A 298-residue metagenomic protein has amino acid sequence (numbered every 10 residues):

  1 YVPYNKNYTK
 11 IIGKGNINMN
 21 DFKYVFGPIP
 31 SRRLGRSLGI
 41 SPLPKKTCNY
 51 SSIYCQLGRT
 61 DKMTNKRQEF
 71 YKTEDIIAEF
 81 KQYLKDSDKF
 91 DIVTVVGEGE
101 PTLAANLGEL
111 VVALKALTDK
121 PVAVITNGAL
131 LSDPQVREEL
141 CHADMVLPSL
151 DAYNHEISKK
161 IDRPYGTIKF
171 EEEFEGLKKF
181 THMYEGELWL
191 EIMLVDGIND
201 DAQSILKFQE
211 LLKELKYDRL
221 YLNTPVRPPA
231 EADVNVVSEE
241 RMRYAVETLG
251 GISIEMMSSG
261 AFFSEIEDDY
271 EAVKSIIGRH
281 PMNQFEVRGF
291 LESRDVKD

Functional and structural regions predicted by a protein language model:
Y1-N18: Short, Lys/Arg-enriched N-terminal segments with co-localized hydrophobic residues within the first ~10-30 amino acids
G13-R33, I77-A78, K85, A202-D298: Auxiliary Fe-S-binding modules of radical SAM enzymes
R32-D75: Canonical Radical SAM [4Fe-4S] cluster-binding loop centered on the CxxxCxxC motif and its immediate flanking residues
P42, V95-E98, I192-L194, T224: Short glycine-centered, acidic/aromatic-flanked micro-motifs in structured strand/loop junctions that mark active-site
C55-T60, K89-V93, Y153-I157, L188-W189: Short, basic/glycine-rich phosphate-binding loops at helix/coil junctions that contact nucleotide phosphates
G58-V95, A105, E109: Conserved alpha-helical substructure of the radical SAM core
T94-E100, N127-G128: Glycine-rich beta-strand-to-loop/alpha-helix junction loops that act as flexible
L103-R241: Conserved AdoMet/S-adenosylmethionine-binding subsite of the radical SAM
